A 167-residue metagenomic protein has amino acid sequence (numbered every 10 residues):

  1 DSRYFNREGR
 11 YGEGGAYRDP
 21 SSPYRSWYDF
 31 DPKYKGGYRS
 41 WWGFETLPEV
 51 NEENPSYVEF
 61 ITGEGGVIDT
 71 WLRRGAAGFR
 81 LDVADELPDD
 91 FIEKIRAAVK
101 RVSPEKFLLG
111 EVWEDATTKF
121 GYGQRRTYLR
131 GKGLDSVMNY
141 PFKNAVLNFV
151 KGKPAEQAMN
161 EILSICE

Functional and structural regions predicted by a protein language model:
D1-F44, R80, D85-K119, V137-Y140: Acidic/aromatic-lined carbohydrate-recognition and catalytic surfaces of CAZymes acting on diverse glycans
R3-Y4, G9-Y11, N54-F79: An active-site-proximal structural segment forming one wall of the substrate-binding cleft that immediately precedes
N6-G14, V67-I68, L72, R96-E167: Conserved alpha/beta catalytic core and glycan-binding cleft of carbohydrate-active enzymes
R18-R25, N51-P55, Q124-L129: Short N-terminal helix-initiation segments at or just after the protein's N-terminus
W27-K33, V58-G65, A77, Y128-G131 (+1 more regions): Short, functional N-terminal and low-complexity linear motifs
Y28, K35-R39, E49, T70-R73 (+2 more regions): A generic structural signal for ordered alpha-helices
K35, R39-P55, N160, S164-E167: Alpha-helix-centered segments that form part of catalytic cores
F44-F60, A76-E86, V146-K153: The substrate-binding groove and active-site-proximal loops of carbohydrate-active enzymes, especially glycoside
